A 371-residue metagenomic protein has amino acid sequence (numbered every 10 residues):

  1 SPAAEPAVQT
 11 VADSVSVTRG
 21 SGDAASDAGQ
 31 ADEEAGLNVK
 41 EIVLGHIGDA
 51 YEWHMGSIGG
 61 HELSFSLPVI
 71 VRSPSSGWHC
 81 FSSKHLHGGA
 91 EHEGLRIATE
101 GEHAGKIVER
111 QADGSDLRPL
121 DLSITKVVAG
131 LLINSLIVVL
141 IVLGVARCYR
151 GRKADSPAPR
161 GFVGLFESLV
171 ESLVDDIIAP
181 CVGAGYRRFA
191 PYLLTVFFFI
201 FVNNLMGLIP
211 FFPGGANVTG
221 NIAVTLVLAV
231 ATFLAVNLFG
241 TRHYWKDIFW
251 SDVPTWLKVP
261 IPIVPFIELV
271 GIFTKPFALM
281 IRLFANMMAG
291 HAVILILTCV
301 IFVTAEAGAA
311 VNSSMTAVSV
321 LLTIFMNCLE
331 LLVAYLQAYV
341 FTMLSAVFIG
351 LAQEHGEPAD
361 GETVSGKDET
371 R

Functional and structural regions predicted by a protein language model:
S1-R160: Perimembrane topogenic segments of multi-pass inner/organellar membrane proteins
L117-L120, E171-Y186: Cytosolic juxtamembrane amphipathic/interface segments immediately preceding and feeding into a transmembrane helix
S123, V127, R187-Y192, G220-I222: Alpha-helical transmembrane segments and their helix-start/interface "positive-inside/aromatic belt" motifs in integral
I137, I141, V170-V174, L194 (+2 more regions): Membrane-embedded alpha-helical core segments of multi-pass
L140-I178, G240-D247, G356-D360: Juxtamembrane interface elements at the cytosolic ends of transmembrane helices in multi-pass membrane proteins
P157-G161, C181-P191: Membrane-interfacial loop-to-helix junctions in multi-pass inner-membrane proteins
L194-F198, V202-I209, T219, A223-V227 (+3 more regions): Hydrophobic alpha-helical transmembrane segments and adjacent short intramembrane/lumenal linkers of inner/organellar
F211-G215: Membrane-interface helix termini and inter-helical loops of multi-pass transporters
